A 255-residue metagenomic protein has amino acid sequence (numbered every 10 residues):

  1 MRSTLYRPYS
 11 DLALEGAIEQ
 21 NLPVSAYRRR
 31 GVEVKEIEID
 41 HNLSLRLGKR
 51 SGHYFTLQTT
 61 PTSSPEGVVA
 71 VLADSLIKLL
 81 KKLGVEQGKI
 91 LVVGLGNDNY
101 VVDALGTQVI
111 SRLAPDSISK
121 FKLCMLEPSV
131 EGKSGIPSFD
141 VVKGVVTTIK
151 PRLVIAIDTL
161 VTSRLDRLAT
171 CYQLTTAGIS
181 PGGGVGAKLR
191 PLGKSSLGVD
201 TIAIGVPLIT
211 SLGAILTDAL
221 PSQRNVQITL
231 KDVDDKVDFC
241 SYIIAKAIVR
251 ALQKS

Functional and structural regions predicted by a protein language model:
M1-G52: N-terminal amphipathic/basic leader segments beginning at the initiator methionine
L43-V85: An N-terminal, well-structured beta->alpha segment
Q58-T60, K89-Y100, M125-S129: Short glycine-rich or small-residue beta-strand-to-loop segments that form or flank ligand, phosphate, metal/Fe-S
L95-L105, G132-K133, T159-S163: Gly/Ser/Thr-rich loops at beta-strand to alpha-helix junctions that form or flank small-molecule/cofactor-binding
V102-G132: Anionic-ligand anchoring segments at beta-strand to alpha-helix junctions in alpha/beta enzyme folds, i.e., glycine
K120-V146, T170: Active-site rim loops that border cofactor/substrate pockets in soluble metabolic enzymes
D140-R190: Glycine-rich phosphate-binding loop
D200-S255: C-terminal functional extensions of proteins
